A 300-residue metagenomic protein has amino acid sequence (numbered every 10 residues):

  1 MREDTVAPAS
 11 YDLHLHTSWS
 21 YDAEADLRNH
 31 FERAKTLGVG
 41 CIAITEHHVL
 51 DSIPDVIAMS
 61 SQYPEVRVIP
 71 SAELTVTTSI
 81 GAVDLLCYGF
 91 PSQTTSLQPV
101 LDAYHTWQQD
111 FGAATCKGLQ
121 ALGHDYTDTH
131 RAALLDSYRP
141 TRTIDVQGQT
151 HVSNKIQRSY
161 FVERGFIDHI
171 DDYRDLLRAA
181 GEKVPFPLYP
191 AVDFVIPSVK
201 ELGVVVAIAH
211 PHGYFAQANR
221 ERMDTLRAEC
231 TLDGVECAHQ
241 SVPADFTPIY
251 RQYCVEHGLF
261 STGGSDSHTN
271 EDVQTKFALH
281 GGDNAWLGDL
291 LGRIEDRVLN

Functional and structural regions predicted by a protein language model:
M1-A82, D175-A179, V184-D272, H280-D283 (+2 more regions): An N-terminally biased module of ancient metal coordination in phosphate/nucleic-acid-related enzymes
M59-R222, L290: Extended substrate/RNA-proximal surfaces in nucleic-acid metabolism proteins
F277: Short clusters of hydrophobic/aromatic residues that line enzyme substrate/ligand-binding pockets
W286: Short, charged/polar micro-motifs that form catalytic or ligand-binding hotspots
